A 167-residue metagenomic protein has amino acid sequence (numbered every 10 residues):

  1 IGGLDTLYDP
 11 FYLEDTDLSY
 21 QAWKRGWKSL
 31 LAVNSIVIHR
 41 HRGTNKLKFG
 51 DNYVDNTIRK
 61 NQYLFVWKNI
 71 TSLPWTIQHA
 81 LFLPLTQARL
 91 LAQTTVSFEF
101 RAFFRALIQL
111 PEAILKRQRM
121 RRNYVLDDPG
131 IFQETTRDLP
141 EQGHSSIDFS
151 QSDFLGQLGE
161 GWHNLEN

Functional and structural regions predicted by a protein language model:
I1-G2, T6-I38: A short, conserved alpha-helix in the catalytic core of glycosyltransferases
K24, K28-Q133, S152: Active-site-adjacent helix/loop segment of glycosyltransferases that harbors family-specific signature motifs
T136-L139: Loop-to-transmembrane helix junctions at the membrane interface
E141-H144: Intrinsically disordered, low-complexity regulatory regions that flank transcription factor DNA-binding cores
I147-N167: C-terminal non-catalytic accessory extensions
